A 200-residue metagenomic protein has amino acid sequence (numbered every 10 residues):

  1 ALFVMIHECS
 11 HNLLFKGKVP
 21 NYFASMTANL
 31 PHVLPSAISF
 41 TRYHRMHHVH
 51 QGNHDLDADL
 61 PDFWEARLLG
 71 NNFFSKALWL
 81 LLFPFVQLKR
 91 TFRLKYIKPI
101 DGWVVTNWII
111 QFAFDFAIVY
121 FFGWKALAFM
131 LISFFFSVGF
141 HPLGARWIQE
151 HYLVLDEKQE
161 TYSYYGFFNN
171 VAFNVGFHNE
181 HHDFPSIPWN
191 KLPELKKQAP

Functional and structural regions predicted by a protein language model:
A1-I6, S36-I38, P84-R90, M130-E157 (+2 more regions): Transmembrane alpha-helical segments that form the membrane-embedded catalytic/substrate-channel core of multi-pass
A1-M5, T27-A37, S163-F173: Membrane-embedded alpha-helical segments that form the functional core of polytopic membrane enzymes, especially those
V4-H11, F40-G52, W147-V154, V171-W189: Histidine-centered catalytic micro-motifs
M5, L30-M130, W189-P200: Non-catalytic, topology-defining segments of multipass membrane proteins
E8-A24: Aspartate-rich (DDxxD/NDxxD/DxxxD) Mg2+/diphosphate-binding motifs and their adjoining helix-loop segments
H11-N12, K16, T91, Y120-L127 (+1 more regions): Transmembrane helix-loop junctions in multipass membrane proteins, especially transporters and channels
S25, A128-L131, L153-F167: Short, motif-level signal for alpha-helix interfacial/capping segments enriched in acidic residues and aromatics/proline
T91-Y96, K158-F177: Active-site-proximal inter-transmembrane loops
